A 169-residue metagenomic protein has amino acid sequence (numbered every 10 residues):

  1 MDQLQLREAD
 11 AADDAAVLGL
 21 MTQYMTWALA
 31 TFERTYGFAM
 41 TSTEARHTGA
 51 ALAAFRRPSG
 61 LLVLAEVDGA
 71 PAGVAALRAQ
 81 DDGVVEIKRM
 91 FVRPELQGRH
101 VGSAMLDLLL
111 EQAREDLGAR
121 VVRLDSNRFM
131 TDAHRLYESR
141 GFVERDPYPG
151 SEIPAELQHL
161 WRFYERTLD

Functional and structural regions predicted by a protein language model:
M1-G19, L168-D169: Conserved N-terminal entry element of GNAT/NAT acetyltransferase domains
D2, R120-R123, N127-D169: C-terminal "cap" of GNAT-fold acetyltransferases
L4, E8-A11, T22-A51: Conserved GNAT-fold acetyl-CoA-binding loop/helix
G49-V63: A short helix-loop-beta-strand connector motif used in the catalytic cores of GNAT acetyltransferases and, in some
L64, A70-R78, E86, F91: Conserved beta-strand in the GNAT
G73, I87-R89, G98-L106: Glycine-rich acyl-CoA binding loop
A79-M90, Q97, D116-G118: A conserved beta-turn-beta hairpin within the catalytic core of GNAT-like acetyltransferases that forms part
A104-V121: Conserved acyl-CoA
